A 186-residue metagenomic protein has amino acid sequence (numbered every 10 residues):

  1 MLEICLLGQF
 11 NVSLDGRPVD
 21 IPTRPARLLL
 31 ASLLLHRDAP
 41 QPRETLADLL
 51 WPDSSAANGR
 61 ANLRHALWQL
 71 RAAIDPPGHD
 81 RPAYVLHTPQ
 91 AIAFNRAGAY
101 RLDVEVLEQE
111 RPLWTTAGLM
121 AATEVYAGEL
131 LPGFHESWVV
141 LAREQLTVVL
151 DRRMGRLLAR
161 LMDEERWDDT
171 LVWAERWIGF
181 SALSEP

Functional and structural regions predicted by a protein language model:
L2, V19-D20, P25, S32-D38 (+2 more regions): Intrinsically disordered, charged and Pro/Gly-enriched terminal/linker segments that flank large helical-solenoid
L2-C5, H65-A97: DNA-binding patch around the recognition helix
L7-R27: A structural micro-motif at secondary-structure boundaries
V12, H36-N62: Positively charged, aromatic-enriched patches within helix-turn-helix-type DNA-binding elements, predominantly
D15, L49, G133-F134: Residues that scaffold the ATP/ADP-binding catalytic core of kinase and kinase-like folds
L28-L33, L46-A47, L63-G78, L146: DNA major-groove recognition helices of helix-turn-helix
A39, P52-D53, P76, D80 (+1 more regions): Short, well-ordered coil loops that connect the C-terminus of an alpha-helix to the N-terminus of a beta-strand
